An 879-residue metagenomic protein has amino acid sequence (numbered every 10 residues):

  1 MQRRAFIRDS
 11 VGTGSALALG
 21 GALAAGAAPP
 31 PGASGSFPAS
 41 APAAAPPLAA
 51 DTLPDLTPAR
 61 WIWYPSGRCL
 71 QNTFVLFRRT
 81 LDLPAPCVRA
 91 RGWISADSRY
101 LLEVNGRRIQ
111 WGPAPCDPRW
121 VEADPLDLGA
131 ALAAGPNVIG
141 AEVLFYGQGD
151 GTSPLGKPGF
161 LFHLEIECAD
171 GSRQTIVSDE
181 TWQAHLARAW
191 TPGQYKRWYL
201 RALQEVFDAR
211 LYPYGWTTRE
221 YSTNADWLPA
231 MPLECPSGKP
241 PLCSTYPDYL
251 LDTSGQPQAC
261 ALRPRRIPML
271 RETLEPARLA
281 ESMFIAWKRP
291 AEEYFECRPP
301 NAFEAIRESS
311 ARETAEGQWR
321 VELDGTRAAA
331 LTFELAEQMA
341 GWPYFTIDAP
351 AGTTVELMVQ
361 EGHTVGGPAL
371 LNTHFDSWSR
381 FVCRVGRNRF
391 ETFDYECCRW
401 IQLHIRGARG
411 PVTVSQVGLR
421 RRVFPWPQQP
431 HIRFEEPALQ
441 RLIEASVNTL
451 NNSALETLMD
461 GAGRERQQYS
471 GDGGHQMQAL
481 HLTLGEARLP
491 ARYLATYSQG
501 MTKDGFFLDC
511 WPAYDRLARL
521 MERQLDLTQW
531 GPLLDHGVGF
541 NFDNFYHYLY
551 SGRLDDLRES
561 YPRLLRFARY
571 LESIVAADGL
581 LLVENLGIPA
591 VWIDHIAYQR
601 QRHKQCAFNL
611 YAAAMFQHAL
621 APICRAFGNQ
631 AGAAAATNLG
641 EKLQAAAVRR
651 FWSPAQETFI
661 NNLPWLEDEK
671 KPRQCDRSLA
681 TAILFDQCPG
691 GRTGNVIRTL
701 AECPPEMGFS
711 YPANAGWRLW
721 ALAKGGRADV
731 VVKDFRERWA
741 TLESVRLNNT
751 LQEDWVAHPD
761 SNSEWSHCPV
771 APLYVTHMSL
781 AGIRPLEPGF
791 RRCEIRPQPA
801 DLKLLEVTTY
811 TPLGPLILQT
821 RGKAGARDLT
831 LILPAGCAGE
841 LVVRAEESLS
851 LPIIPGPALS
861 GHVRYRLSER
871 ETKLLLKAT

Functional and structural regions predicted by a protein language model:
A5-A27: N-terminal export signals
G35-G463, D472, R488-L489, D504 (+5 more regions): Extracellular/oxidizing-compartment recognition motifs
R68-N72, R91, A114-D117, D127-G129 (+17 more regions): Alpha-helix capping and helix-loop boundary segments enriched in small/acidic/polar residues
L161, V177-A187, V365-G366, W400 (+7 more regions): Active-site acid/base region of carbohydrate-active enzymes
W190-W216, Y221, V365-G366, N638 (+2 more regions): Non-catalytic C-terminal accessory modules of carbohydrate-active enzymes
Y199-T217, E465-Q468, T483, H536 (+6 more regions): C-terminal capping/lid segments that line or modulate ligand- or cofactor-binding pockets
G341-V359, I401-R406, G471-G500, N544-L554 (+3 more regions): Alpha-helical support elements that line or immediately flank enzyme active sites and cofactor-binding pockets
L610-F627: Conserved, charged catalytic cores of large soluble enzymes
